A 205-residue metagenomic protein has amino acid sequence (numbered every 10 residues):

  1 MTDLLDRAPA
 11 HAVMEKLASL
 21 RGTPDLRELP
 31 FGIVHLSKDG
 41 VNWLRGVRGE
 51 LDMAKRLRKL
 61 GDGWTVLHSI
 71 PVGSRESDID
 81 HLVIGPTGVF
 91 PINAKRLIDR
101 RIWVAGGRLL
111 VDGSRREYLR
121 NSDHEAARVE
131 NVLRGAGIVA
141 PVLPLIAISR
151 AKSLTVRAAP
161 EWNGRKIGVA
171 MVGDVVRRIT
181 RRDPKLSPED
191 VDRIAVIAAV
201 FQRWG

Functional and structural regions predicted by a protein language model:
M1-E76, P86, L109-G205: Surface-exposed interaction regions that form or flank ligand-binding interfaces
S74-S77, D99-R101: Short active-site-adjacent helix-start/loop capping segments
D80: Phosphate-centric recognition/catalysis
I84-G106: Active-site beta-strand-loop-beta-strand hairpin of nuclease catalytic cores that positions key catalytic residues
